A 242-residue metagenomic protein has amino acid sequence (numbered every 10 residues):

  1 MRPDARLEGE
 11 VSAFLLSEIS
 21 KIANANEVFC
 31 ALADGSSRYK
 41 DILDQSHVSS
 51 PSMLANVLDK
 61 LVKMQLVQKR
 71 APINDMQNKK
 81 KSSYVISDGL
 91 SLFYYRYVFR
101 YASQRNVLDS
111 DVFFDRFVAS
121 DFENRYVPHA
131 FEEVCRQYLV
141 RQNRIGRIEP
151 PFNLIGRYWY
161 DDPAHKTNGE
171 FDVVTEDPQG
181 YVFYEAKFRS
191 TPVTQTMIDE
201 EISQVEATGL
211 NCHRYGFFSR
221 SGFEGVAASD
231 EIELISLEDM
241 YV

Functional and structural regions predicted by a protein language model:
M1-Y95: Interdomain hinge/linker elements that couple catalytic modules in large macromolecular machines
S82-V242: A cross-kingdom feature that marks ATP-driven nucleic-acid transaction machinery
